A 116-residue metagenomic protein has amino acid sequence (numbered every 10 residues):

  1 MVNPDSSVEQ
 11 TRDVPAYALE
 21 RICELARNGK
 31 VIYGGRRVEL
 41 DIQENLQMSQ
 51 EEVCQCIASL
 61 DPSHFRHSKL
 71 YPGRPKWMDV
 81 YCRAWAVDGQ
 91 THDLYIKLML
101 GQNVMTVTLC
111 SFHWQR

Functional and structural regions predicted by a protein language model:
M1-R116: Ribonuclease/tRNase effector modules and their secretory precursors
